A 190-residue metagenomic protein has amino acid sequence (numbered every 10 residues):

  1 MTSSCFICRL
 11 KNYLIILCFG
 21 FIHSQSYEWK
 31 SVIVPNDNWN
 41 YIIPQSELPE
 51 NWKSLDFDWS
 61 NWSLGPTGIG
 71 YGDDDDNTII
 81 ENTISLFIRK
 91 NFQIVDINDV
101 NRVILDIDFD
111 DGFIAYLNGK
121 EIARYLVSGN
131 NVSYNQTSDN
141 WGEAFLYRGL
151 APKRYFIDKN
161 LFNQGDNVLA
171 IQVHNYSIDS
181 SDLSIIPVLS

Functional and structural regions predicted by a protein language model:
C5-S24: Sec-dependent N-terminal signal peptides
S24-S46: Boundary/junction segments of secreted and surface-exposed precursor proteins
S31-V34, I80, N98, D108 (+1 more regions): Extracellular/periplasmic catalytic domains that process cell-envelope and extracellular macromolecules
N38-L48, D56, T67-G70, D96-N98 (+3 more regions): Acidic glycine-/aspartate-rich tracts in secreted/extracellular proteins
W39, W62, I84, F92 (+2 more regions): Aromatic-lined ligand-binding clefts that engage carbohydrates, nucleic acids, or primary amines
L55, W59-N91: Surface-exposed, low-complexity/disordered Ser/Thr/Gly/Pro/Asn-rich loops and linkers
R89-D99, I157-L161: Extracellular and analogous surface-interaction loops
S128, T137-S190: An acidic-aromatic loop/edge-strand motif
